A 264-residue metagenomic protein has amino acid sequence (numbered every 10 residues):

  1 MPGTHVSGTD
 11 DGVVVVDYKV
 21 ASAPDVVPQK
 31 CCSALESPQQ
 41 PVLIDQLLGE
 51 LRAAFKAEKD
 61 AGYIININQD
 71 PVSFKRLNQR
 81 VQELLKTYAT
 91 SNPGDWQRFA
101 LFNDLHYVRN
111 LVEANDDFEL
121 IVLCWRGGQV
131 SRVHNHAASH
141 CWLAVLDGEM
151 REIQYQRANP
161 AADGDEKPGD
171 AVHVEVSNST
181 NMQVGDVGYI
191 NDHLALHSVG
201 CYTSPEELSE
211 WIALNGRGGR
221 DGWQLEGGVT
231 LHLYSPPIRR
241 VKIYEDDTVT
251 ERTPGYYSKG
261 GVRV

Functional and structural regions predicted by a protein language model:
P2-S91: N-terminal leader/capping segments at the start of a protein or of a new domain
Q97-R98, F102-G127: A short glycine-rich, His/Asp/Glu-containing loop-to-beta-strand
I121-H136, D192-H193, T203: Conserved short histidine dyad/triad with adjacent acidic residue
G127, A138-P160: Glycine- and acidic-residue-biased ligand/ion/polar-headgroup-sensing regions
W142, R157-S204, G255-Y257: Short acidic-glycine-tyrosine-enriched beta hairpin
W142-A144, E206-G216, D221-V241: A short hydrophobic beta-strand segment most commonly corresponding to one strand of the jelly-roll/cupin
I238, E245-V264: Long hydrophobic alpha-helical segments typical of transmembrane helices together with their membrane-interfacial
